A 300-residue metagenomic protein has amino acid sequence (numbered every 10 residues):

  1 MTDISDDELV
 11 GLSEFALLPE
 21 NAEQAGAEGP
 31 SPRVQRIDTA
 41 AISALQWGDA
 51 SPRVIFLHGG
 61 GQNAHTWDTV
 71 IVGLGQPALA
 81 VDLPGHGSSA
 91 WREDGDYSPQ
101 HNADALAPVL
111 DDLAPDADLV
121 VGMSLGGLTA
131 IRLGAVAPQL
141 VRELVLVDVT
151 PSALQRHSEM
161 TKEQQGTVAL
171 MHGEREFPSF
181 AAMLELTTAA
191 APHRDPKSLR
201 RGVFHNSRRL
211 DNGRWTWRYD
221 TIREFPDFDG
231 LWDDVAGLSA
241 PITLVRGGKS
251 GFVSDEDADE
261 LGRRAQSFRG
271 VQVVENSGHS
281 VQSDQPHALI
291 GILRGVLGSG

Functional and structural regions predicted by a protein language model:
M1-P52, G75-Q76, P115-A117, L297-G300: Alpha/beta-hydrolase fold catalytic core
A40-S43, T69, L79-V121, G291: Active-site loop/oxyanion-hole signature of alpha/beta-hydrolase fold enzymes
S51, G59-Q62, S124: Active-site glycine-rich loops that stabilize anionic/oxyanionic intermediates across multiple enzyme folds
G60-I71: The serine-hydrolase catalytic nucleophile loop
A135, R142-E176: Flexible "cap/lid" loop of the alpha/beta hydrolase fold
R175-D229: Conserved alpha/beta-hydrolase catalytic His-Asp/Glu region
R209-R264, G270-V273: Conserved serine/cysteine hydrolase catalytic core
S277-P286, I290: Catalytic histidine-centered segment of alpha/beta-hydrolase-like enzymes
